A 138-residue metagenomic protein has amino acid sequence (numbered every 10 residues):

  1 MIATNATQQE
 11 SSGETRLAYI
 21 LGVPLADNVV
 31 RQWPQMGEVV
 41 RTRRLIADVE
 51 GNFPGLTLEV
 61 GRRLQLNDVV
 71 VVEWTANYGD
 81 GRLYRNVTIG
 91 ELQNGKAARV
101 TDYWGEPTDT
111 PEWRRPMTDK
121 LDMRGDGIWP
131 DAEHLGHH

Functional and structural regions predicted by a protein language model:
M1-H138: C-terminal and inter-domain tail/linker signature
